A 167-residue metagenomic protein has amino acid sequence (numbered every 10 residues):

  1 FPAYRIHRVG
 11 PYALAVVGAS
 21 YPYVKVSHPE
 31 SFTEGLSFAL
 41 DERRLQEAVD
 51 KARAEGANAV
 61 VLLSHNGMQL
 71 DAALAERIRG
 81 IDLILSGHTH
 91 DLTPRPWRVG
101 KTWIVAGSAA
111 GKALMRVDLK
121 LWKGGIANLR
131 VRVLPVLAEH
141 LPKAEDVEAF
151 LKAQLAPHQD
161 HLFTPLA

Functional and structural regions predicted by a protein language model:
F1-E148: Acidic, metal/ion-coordinating pockets
P142-A167: Hard-cation-handling environments
